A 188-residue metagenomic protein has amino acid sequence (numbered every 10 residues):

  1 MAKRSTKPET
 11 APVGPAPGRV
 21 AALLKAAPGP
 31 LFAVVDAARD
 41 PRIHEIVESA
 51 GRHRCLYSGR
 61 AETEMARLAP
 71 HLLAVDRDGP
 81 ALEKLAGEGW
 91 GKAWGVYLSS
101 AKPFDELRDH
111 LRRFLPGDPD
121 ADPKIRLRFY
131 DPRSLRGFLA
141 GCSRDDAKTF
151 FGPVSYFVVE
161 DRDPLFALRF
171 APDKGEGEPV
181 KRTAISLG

Functional and structural regions predicted by a protein language model:
A2-L127, P132-G188: Terminal low-complexity "docking" segments
